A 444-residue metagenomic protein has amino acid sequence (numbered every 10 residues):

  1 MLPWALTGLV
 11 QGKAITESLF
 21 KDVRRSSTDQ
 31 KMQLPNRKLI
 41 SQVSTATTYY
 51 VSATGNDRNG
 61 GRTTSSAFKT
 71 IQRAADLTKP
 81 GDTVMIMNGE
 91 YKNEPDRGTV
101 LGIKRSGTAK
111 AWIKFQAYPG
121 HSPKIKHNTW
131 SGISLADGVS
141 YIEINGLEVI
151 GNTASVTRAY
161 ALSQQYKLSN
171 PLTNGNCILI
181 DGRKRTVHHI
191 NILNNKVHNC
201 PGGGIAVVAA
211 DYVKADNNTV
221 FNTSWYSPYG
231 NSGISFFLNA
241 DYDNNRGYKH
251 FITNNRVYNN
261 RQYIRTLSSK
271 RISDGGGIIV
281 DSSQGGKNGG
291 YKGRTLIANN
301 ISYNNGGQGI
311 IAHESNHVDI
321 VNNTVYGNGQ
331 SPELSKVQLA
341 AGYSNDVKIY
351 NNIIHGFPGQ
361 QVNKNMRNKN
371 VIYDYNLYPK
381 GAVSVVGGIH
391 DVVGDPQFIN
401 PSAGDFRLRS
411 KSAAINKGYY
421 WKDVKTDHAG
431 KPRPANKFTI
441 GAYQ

Functional and structural regions predicted by a protein language model:
F20-Q72, E90-Y91, P119, Q397-S402: Right-handed parallel beta-helix/beta-solenoid
V23, D29-N36, A67, R409-Q444: Surface beta-loop-beta hairpin patches that serve as ligand-binding interfaces in beta-rich domains
A53-N88, K92-N93, S412, A429 (+2 more regions): Acidic Gly/Asp/Thr-rich repetitive segments characteristic of extracellular carbohydrate-active and adhesion proteins
Q72, D76-P80, K92-K114, K124-T186 (+1 more regions): Extracellular beta-strand-rich solenoid/capping regions of secreted or surface-exposed proteins that bind or remodel
N93, G151, V156, N199 (+15 more regions): Residues in short coils/turns that link rungs of repeat/solenoid architectures in beta-rich domains
E94-V100, K110, G293-D405, A429: Predominantly extracellular beta-rich ligand-binding scaffolds that present long acidic/polar faces for carbohydrate
I103, G151-G182, N222-Y242, N259-K287 (+1 more regions): Acidic/polar low-complexity surface segments
